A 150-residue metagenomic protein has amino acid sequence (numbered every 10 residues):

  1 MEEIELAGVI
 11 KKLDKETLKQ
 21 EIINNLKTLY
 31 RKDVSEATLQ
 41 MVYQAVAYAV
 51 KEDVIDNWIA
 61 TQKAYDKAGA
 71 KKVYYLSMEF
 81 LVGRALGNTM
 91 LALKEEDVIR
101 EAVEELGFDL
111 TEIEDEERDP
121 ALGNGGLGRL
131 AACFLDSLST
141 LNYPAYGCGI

Functional and structural regions predicted by a protein language model:
M1-I150: A conserved ligand/cofactor-binding region detector
